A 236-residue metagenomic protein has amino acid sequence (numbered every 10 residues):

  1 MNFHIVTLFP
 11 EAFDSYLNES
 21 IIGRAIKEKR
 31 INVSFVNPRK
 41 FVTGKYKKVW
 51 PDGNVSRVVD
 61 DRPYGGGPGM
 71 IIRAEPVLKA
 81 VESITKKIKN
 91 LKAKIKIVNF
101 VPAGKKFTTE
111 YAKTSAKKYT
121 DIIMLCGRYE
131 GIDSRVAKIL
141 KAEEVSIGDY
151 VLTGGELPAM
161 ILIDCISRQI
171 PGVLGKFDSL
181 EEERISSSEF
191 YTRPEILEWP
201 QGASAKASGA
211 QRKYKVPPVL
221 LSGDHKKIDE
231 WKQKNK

Functional and structural regions predicted by a protein language model:
M1-I84, K227-K236: N-terminal nucleotide/polyanion-binding subdomain common to many enzyme families
H4-V6, S34-V36, V98, I122-I123 (+1 more regions): Hydrophobic/aromatic beta-strand patches that form the interior of the parallel beta-sheet core in alpha/beta enzyme
F9, F100-P102, L125-R128, G148 (+1 more regions): Short His-Asn-centered micro-motif
R39-K45, K105, V151-G154: A short acidic, often aromatic-flanked loop/helix-cap motif at beta-alpha or helix-coil junctions that lines enzyme
I71-R128, D133: S-adenosyl-L-methionine/SAH cofactor-binding core of RNA-modifying enzymes
N90, Q201-Q211: Short Gly/Ser/Thr- and charged-rich N-terminal loops/segments that act as flexible capping/hinge elements
I132, V136-L180: Structured adenosyl-cofactor binding patch, chiefly the S-adenosyl-L-methionine
R184-Q201, K213-K236: Long, charged alpha-helical interface segments
